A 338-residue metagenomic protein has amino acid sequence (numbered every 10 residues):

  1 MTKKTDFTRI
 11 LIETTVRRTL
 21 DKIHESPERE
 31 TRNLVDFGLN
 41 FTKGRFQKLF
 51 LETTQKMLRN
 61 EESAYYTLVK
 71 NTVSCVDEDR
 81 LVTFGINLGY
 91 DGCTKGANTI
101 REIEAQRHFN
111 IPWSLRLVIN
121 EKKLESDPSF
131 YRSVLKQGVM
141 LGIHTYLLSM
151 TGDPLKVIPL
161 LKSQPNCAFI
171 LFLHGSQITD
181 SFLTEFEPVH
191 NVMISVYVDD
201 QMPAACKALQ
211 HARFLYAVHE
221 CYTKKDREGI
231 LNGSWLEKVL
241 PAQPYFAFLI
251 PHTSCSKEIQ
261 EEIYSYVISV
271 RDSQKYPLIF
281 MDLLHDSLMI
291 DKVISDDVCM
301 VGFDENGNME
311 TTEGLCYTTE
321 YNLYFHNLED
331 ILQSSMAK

Functional and structural regions predicted by a protein language model:
M1-T2, V198: General detector of N-terminal leader/presequence modules that precede the first folded domain
T2-K48, E52-R59, E262-K338: Accessory C-terminal segments flanking Radical SAM cores
L11-V16, S26-R32, N71-T83, D127-R132 (+4 more regions): Charged, low-complexity, helix/coiled-coil-prone segments
K43-V118, M140: N-terminal [4Fe-4S]-dependent radical SAM core
S114-S129, G138-L155, Q164-P203, L209 (+2 more regions): Core AdoMet radical
I119, T145-S149, P203-I294, G302-E310: Conserved C-terminal portion of the radical SAM core fold that forms the substrate/S-adenosylmethionine-binding
V134-G138, L161, E185-F186, A208-L209 (+2 more regions): Generic structural signal for hydrophobic
V157-P159: Domain-exit/linker segments immediately C-terminal to small folded modules
